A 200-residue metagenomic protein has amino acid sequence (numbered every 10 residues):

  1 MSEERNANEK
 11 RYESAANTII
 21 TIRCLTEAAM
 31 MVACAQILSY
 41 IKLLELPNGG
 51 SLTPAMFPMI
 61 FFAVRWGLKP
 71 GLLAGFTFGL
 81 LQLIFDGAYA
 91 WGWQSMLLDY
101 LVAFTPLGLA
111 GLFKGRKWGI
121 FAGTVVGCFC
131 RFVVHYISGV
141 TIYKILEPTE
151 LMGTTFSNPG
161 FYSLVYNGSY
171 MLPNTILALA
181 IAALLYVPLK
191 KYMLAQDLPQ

Functional and structural regions predicted by a protein language model:
M1-V32, F121-A122, N158-Q200: Alpha-helical transmembrane segments and their cytosolic interface
S2-R65, K69-L73: Hydrophobic transmembrane alpha-helices
L25-M30, F57, L68-F76, W93-L97 (+5 more regions): Hydrophobic alpha-helical transmembrane segments
A29, A33, I37, F76 (+8 more regions): Generic alpha-helical transmembrane segments of integral inner-membrane proteins, especially permease/transport modules
L38-S51, T77-L112, Y136, Y143-E147: Interfacial aromatic-anchored transmembrane helix boundaries in multi-pass membrane proteins
V64-W66, L109-G115, L185-M193: Structural signal for the C-terminal ends of transmembrane alpha-helices and the immediately following loop
G115-Y136, D197-Q200: Internal alpha-helical transmembrane segments of multi-pass membrane proteins
F129-T154: Juxtamembrane non-transmembrane "cap" segments at the membrane-aqueous interface of multi-pass membrane proteins
